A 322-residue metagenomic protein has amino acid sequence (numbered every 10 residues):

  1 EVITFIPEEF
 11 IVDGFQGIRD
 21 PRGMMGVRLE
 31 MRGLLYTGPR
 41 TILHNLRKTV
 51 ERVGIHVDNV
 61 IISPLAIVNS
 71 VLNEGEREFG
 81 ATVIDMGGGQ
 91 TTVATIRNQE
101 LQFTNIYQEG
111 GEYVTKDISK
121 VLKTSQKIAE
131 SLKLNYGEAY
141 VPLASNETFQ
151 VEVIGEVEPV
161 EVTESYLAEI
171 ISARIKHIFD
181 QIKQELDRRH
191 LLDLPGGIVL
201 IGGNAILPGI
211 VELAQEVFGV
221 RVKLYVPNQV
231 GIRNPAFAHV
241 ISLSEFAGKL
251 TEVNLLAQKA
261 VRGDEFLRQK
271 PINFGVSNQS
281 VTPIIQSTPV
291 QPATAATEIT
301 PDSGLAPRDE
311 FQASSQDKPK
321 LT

Functional and structural regions predicted by a protein language model:
E1-A81, A139, S145, E164-L167 (+1 more regions): Nucleotide/phosphate-binding catalytic cleft detector across ATP-hydrolyzing and phosphate-transferring enzymes
I3-F5, V12, R40-E51, L65 (+1 more regions): Phosphate-binding glycine-rich/basic clefts of nucleotide- and phosphate-handling proteins, predominantly
G38, E138-Y140, L194-L213: Glycine-rich phosphate-binding loops at beta-strand->alpha-helix junctions
V53, L122, V217-V220: Short, structured coil segments at secondary-structure junctions
L72-F103, I118, L243: Gly/Thr-rich phosphate-binding beta-strand-loop-beta motif of the actin/hexokinase/Hsp70
E76-R77, A214-G219: Short, solvent-exposed amphipathic alpha-helical segments in soluble enzyme and RNA/protein-processing domains
K183-G196: Phosphate/pyrophosphate-binding loops at sites that engage ATP/ADP/AMP, CoA/4′-phosphopantetheine, polyphosphate
V226-N278: Glycine-rich phosphate-binding/hydrolytic loop that grips phosphoryl groups
